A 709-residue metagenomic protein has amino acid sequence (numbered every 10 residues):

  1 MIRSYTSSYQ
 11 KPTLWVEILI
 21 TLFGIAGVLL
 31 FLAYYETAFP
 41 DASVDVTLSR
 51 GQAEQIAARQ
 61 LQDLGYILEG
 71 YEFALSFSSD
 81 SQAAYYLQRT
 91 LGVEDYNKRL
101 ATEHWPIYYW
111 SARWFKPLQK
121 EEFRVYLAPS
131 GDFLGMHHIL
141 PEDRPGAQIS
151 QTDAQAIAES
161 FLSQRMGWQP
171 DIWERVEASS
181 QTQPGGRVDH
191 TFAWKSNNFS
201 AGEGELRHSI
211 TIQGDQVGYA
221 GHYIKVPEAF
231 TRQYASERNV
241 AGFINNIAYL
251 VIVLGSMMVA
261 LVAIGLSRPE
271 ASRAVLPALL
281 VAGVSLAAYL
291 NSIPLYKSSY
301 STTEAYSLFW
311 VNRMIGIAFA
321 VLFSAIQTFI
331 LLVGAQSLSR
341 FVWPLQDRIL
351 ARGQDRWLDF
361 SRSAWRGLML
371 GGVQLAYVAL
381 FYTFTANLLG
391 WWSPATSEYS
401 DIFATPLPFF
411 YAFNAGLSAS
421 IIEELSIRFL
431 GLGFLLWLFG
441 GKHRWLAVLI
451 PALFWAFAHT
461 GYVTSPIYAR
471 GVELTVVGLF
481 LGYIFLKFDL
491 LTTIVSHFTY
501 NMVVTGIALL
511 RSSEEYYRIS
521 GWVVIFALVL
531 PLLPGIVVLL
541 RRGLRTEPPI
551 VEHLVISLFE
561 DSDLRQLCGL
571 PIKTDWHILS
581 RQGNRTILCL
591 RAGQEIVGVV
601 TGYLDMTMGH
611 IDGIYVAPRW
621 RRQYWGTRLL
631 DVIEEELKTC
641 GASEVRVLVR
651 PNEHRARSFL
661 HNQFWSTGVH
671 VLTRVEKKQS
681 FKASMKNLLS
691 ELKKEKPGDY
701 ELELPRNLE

Functional and structural regions predicted by a protein language model:
S7-L14, F31-E36, D63-P129, E174-G214: Exposed beta-strand-loop-beta-strand "reactive/processing" segments of non-cytosolic proteins
F199-R238: Extended, hydrophilic extramembrane loops/domains of integral membrane proteins
E237-Y411, A415, E423-S426, L436: Core alpha-helical transmembrane segments of integral membrane proteins
A379, W392-P548: Transmembrane helix-loop-helix hairpins at the membrane interface of multi-pass integral membrane proteins
C568-D612, L630: Acetyl-CoA-dependent GNAT
V616, R622-E635, N662: Conserved acetyl-CoA-binding loop-helix of GNAT-fold acetyltransferases
T627, P651-V669: Conserved active-site alpha-helix within GNAT-family acetyltransferase domains
L637-V649: Conserved GNAT acetyl-CoA-binding A-motif
